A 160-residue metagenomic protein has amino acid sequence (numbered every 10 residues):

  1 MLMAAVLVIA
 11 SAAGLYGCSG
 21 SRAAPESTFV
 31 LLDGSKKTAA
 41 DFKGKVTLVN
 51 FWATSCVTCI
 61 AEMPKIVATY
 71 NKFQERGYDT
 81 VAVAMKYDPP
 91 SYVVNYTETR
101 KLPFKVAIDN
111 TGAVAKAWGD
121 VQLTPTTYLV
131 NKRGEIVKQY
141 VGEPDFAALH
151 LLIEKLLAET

Functional and structural regions predicted by a protein language model:
M1-V30, A147-L152, T160: N-terminal targeting signals for export/organelle localization
E26-T47: A short beta-strand-turn-helix
K43-K45, E75, P103: Active-site acidic short loop of glycosyltransferases
K45-T47, F51-S55, L123: Short pre-active-site segment immediately N-terminal to redox-active cysteine/selenocysteine motifs in thiol-based
L48-V49, T80, T127: Hydrophobic beta-strand anchors of alpha/beta hydrolase catalytic cores
I60-R100, N110-K116: Structural microenvironment flanking redox-active thiols in thiol-disulfide oxidoreductases
N95-P103, N110-E154: Thiol/disulfide oxidoreductase modules built on the thioredoxin-like
